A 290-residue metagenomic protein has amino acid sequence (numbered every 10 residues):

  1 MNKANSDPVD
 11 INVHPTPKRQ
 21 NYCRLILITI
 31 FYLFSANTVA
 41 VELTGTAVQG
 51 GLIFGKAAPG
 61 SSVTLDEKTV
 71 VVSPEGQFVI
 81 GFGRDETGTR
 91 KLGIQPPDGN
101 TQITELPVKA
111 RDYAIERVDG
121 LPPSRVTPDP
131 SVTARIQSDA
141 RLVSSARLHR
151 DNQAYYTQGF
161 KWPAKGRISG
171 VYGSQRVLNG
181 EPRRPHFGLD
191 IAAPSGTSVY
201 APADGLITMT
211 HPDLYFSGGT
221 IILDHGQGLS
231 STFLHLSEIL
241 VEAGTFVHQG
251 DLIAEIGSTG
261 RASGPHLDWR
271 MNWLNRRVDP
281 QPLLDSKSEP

Functional and structural regions predicted by a protein language model:
A4-I26: Bacterial N-terminal signal peptides that target proteins for export
L33-A36: N-terminal signal peptide c-region/cleavage motif recognized by signal peptidases
V39-R111: Ser/Thr-rich low-complexity repeats and stalk/linker segments
E105-S217: Surface-exposed, glycine-biased beta-strand/turn segments
S198-M209, V241-I256: Short, well-structured beta-strand-loop connectors
P202-L240, P265, M271: Zn2+-dependent peptidoglycan hydrolase active-site motif and core
G219-H225, L229, T245-E289: Conserved, short, structured surface segments that act as functional micro-motifs
